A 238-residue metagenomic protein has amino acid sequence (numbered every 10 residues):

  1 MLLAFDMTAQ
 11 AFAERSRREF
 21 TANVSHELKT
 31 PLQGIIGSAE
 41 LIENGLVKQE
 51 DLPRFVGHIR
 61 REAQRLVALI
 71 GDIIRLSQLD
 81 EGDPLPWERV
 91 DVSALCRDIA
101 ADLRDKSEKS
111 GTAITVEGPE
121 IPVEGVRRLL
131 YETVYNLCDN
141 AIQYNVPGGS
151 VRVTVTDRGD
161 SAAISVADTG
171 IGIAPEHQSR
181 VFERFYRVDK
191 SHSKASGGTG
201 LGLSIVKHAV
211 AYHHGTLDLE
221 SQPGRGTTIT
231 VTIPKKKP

Functional and structural regions predicted by a protein language model:
E43-E50: Short acidic helix/loop segment immediately C-terminal to the autophosphorylated histidine in two-component histidine
R61-L66: Short alpha-helical segment of the dimerization/phosphotransfer core of two-component systems
E81-P86, G118, P122-G125: Conserved micro-motifs of the catalytic ATP-binding
P86-R104: A conserved beta-strand-to-alpha-helix junction within the catalytic ATP-binding
K106-V116: Short conserved segments within the C-terminal catalytic ATPase subdomain
I173-R187, K207: Short conserved segment of the HATPase_c
H214-T216: Conserved glycine-rich
